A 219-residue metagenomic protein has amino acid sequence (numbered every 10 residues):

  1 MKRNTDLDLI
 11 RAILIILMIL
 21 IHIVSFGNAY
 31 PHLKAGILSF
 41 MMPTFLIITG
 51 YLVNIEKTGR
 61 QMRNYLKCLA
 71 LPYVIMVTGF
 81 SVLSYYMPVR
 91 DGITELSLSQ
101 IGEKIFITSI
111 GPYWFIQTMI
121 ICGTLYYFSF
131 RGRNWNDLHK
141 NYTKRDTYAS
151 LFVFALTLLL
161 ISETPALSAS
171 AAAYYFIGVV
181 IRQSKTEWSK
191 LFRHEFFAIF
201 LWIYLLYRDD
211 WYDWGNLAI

Functional and structural regions predicted by a protein language model:
M1-I219: Alpha-helical transmembrane segments and their immediate juxtamembrane cytosolic regions
